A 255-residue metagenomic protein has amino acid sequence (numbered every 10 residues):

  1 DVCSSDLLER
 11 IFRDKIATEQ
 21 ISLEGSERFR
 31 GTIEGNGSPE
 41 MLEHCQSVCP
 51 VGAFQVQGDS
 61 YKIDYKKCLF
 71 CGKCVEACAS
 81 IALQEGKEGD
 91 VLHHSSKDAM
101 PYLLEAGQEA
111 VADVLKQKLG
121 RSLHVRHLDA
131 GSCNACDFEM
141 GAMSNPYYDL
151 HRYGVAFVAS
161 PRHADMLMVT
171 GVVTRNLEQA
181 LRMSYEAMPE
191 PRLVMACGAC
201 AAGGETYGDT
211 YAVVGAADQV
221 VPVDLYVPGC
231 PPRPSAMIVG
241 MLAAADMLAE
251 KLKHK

Functional and structural regions predicted by a protein language model:
D1-S4: Short, small-residue-biased leader/transition segments that mark boundaries at the very start of proteins
R10-E24, R30, V75-P161, H254-K255: Flanking helices and flexible, charged tails adjoining ferredoxin-like Fe-S electron-transfer domains in multi-subunit
R13-P39, C45-Q46, V51-F54: N-terminal [4Fe-4S]-dependent radical SAM core
G35, E43-V91: Iron-sulfur cluster-binding cysteine motifs and their immediate structural context in ferredoxin-like electron-transfer
N36-S38, K66, T170-V172: Structural motif
Q117-G120, E186, E190, L242-K253: Generic secondary-structure signature for well-ordered alpha-helical cores
F138-M140, N145-Y148, G154-A236: Cofactor-cradling patches in redox/metallo enzymes
V227-K255: A charged, well-structured terminal subsegment
